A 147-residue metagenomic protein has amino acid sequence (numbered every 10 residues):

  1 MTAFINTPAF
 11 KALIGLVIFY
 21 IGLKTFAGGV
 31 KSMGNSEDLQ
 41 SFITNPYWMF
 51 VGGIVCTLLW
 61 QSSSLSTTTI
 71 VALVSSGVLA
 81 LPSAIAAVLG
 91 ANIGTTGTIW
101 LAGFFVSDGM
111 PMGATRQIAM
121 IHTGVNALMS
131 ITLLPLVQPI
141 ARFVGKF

Functional and structural regions predicted by a protein language model:
T2-F4, V17-I21, I99-F147: Juxtamembrane and boundary regions of transmembrane helices in multi-pass small-molecule transporters and channels
A3-I5, T44, V74-S75, G109: Intrinsically disordered, low-complexity segments enriched in polar/charged residues with Gly/Pro, especially when
T7-T69, Q138-F143: Membrane-embedded alpha-helical segments and adjacent helix-loop junctions characteristic of multi-pass solute
T57-T95, I99-G124: Membrane-interfacial helix-loop connectors
